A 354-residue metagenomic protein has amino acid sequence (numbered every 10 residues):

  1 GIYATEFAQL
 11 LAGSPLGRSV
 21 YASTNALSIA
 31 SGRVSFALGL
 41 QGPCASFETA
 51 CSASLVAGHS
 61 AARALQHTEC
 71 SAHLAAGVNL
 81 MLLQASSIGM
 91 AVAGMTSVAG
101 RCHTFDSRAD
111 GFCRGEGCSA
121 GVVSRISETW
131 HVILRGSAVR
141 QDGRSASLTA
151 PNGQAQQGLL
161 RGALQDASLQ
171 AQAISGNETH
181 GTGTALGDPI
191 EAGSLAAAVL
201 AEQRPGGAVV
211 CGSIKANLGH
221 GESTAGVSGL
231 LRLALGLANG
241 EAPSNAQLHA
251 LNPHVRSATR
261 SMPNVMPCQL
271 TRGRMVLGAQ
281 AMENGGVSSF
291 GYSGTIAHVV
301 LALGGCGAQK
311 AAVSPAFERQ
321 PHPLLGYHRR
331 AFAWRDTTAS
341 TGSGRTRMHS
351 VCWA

Functional and structural regions predicted by a protein language model:
G1-W353: Condensing-enzyme catalytic core of the thiolase-fold
